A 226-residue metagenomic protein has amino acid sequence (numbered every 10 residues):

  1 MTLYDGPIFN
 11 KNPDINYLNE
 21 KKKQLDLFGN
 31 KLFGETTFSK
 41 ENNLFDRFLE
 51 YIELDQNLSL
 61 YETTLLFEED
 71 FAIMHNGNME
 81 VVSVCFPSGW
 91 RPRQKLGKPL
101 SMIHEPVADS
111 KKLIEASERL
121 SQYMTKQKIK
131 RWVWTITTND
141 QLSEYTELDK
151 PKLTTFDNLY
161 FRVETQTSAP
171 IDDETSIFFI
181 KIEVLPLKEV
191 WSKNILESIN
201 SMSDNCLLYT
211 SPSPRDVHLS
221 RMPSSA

Functional and structural regions predicted by a protein language model:
M1-S211: Extended, well-ordered protein cores
Y209-A226: Single conserved hydrophobic/aromatic residue that forms the stacking wall/gate of nucleotide- or nucleobase-binding
